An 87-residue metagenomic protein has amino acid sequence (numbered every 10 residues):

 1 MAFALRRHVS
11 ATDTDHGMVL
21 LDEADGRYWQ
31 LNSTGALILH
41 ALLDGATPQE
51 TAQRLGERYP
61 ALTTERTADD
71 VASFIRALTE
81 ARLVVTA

Functional and structural regions predicted by a protein language model:
M1-A24: Long, low-complexity, charged/polar intrinsically disordered regions in eukaryotic proteins
R27, L31-A87: Long, charge-rich, low-complexity alpha-helical segments
